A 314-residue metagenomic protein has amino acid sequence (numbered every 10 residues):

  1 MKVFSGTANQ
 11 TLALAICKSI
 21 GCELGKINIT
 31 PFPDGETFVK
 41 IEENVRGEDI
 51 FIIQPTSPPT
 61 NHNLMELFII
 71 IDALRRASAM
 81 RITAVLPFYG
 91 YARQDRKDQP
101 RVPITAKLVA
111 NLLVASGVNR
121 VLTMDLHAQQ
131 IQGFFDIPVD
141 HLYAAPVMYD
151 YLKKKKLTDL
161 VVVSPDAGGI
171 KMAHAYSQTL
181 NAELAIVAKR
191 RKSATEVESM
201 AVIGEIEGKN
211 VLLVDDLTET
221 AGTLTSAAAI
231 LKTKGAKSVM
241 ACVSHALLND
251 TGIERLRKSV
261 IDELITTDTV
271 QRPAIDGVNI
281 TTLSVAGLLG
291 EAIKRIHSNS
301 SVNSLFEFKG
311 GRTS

Functional and structural regions predicted by a protein language model:
M1-S314: PRPP-associated nucleotide enzymes
